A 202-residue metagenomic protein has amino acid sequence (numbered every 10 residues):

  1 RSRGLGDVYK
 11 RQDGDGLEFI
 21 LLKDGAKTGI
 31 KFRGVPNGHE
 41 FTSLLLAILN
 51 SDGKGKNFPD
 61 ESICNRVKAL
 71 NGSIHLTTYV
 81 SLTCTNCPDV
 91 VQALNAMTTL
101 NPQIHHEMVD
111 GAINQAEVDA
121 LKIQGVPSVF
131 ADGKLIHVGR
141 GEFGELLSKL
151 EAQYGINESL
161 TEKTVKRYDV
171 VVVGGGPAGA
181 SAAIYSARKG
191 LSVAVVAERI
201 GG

Functional and structural regions predicted by a protein language model:
S2-Y9: Short, small-residue-biased leader/transition segments that mark boundaries at the very start of proteins
R3, P88-L100: Typically the conserved alpha-helix immediately C-terminal to a functionally engaged Cys/Sec in thioredoxin-like
D7, H106-M108, V195: A structural preference for short, hydrophobic beta-strand core positions in alpha/beta folds
R11-I30, V118-D132: Structural micro-motif
L22-K54, F130-N157: Non-catalytic, surface beta->alpha helical segment in thiol-disulfide oxidoreductase systems
K54-A69, E158-T164, D169-V170: Long, charged amphipathic helices and adjacent flexible linkers at domain junctions
T77-L82, N86-P88, A120, V165-G202: Beta1-alpha1 glycine-rich phosphate/pyrophosphate-binding loop at the start of Rossmann-like nucleotide-binding domains
T98-H106, A112-D169: Extreme N-terminal leader/targeting segments of oxidoreductases
